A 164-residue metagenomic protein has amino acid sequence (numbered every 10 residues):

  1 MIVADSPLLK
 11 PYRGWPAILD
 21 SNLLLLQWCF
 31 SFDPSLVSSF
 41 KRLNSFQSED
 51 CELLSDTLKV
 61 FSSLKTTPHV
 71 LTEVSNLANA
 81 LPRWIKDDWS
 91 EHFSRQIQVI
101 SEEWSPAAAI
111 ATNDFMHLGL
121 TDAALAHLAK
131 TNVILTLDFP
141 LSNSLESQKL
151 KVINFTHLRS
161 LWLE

Functional and structural regions predicted by a protein language model:
M1-F46: Metal-dependent nucleic-acid phosphoesterase active-site entry motif
M1-G14, A111-D114, L118, K130-V133 (+1 more regions): Acidic, PIN/NYN-like endoribonuclease modules and their adjacent C-terminal/linker elements
L19, K65-T66, L135-T136: Short beta-strand scaffold positions
D20, D122, D138: Acidic active-site catalytic centers that drive phospho-/nucleotidyl reactions and related ester hydrolyses
L23-L24, V70, L125, P140-L141: Alpha-helix capping/helix-boundary segments
Q27-S31, S75-N79, N143-Q148: A short acidic (Asp/Glu
E49-L118, A123: PIN-domain endoribonuclease scaffold, especially VapC-family toxins
D122-K130: A conserved donor-nucleotide-binding helix/loop in the catalytic core of Leloir-type glycosyltransferases
